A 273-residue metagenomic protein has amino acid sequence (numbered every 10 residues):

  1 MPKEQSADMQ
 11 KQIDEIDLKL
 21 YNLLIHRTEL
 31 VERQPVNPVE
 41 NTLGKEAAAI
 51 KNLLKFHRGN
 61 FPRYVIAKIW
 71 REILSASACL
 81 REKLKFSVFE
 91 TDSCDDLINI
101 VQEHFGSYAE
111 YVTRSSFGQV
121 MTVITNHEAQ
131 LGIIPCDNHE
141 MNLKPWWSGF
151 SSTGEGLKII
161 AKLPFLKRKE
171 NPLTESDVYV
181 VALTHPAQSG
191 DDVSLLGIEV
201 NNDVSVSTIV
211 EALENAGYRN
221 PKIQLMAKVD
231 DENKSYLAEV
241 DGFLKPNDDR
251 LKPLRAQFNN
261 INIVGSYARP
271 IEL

Functional and structural regions predicted by a protein language model:
M1-L273: Domain-level signature for soluble enzymes in the chorismate/prephenate branch of the shikimate pathway
